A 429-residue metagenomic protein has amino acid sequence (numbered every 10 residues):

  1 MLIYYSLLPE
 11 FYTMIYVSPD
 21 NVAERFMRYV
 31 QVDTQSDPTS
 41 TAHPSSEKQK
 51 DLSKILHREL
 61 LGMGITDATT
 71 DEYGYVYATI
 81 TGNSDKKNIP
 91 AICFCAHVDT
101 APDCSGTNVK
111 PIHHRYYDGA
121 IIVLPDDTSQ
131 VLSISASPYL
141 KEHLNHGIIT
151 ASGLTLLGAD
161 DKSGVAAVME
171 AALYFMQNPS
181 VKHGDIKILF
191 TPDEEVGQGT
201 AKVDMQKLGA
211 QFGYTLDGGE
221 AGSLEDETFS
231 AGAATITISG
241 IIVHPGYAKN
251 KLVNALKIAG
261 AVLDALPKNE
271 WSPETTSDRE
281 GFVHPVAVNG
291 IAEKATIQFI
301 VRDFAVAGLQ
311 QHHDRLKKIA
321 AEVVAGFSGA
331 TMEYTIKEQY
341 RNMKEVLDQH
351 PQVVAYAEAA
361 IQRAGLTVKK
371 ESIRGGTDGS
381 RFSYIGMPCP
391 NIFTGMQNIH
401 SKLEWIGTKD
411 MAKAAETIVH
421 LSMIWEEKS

Functional and structural regions predicted by a protein language model:
M1-T13: Short, Lys/Arg-enriched N-terminal segments with co-localized hydrophobic residues within the first ~10-30 amino acids
Y16-I148: Acidic/His- and Gly-rich active-site-bordering loop/insert found across diverse amide/peptide-bond hydrolases
E47, T155-A166, K249-K257, W405-A412: Short, conserved micro-motifs enriched in small and acidic residues
C93-H97, L189-T191, Y214-D217, T237-S239 (+1 more regions): Short beta-strand segments
L140-F229, W271-V286, G290, I297-F304 (+2 more regions): Acidic/histidine-rich catalytic neighborhood of metal-dependent amide-processing enzymes
L140-T155, S239-V243, A364, M396-H400: Glycine/charged-rich beta-loop-alpha catalytic/anionic-binding loops adjacent to active sites
T215-I241, P245-A248, L252-I258: Phosphate/diphosphate-binding glycine-rich loops and adjacent basic-rich segments that engage nucleotide
L256-S429: Metal-dependent amide/peptide-bond hydrolase catalytic core, centered on the "pita-bread" metallohydrolase fold
